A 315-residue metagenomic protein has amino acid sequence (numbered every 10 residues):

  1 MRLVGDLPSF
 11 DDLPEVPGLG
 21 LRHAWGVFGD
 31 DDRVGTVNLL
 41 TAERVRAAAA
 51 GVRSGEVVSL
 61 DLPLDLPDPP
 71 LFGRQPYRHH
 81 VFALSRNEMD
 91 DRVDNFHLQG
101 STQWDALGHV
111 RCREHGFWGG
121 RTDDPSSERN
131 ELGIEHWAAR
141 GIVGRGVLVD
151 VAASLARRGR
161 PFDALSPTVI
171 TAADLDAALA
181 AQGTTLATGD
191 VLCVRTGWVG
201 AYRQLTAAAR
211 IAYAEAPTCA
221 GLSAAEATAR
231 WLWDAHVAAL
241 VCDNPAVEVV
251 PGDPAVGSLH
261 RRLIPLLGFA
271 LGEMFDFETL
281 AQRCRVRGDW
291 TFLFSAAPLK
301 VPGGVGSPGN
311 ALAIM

Functional and structural regions predicted by a protein language model:
M1-M315: Active-/binding-site microenvironments in catalytic and ligand-binding cores
